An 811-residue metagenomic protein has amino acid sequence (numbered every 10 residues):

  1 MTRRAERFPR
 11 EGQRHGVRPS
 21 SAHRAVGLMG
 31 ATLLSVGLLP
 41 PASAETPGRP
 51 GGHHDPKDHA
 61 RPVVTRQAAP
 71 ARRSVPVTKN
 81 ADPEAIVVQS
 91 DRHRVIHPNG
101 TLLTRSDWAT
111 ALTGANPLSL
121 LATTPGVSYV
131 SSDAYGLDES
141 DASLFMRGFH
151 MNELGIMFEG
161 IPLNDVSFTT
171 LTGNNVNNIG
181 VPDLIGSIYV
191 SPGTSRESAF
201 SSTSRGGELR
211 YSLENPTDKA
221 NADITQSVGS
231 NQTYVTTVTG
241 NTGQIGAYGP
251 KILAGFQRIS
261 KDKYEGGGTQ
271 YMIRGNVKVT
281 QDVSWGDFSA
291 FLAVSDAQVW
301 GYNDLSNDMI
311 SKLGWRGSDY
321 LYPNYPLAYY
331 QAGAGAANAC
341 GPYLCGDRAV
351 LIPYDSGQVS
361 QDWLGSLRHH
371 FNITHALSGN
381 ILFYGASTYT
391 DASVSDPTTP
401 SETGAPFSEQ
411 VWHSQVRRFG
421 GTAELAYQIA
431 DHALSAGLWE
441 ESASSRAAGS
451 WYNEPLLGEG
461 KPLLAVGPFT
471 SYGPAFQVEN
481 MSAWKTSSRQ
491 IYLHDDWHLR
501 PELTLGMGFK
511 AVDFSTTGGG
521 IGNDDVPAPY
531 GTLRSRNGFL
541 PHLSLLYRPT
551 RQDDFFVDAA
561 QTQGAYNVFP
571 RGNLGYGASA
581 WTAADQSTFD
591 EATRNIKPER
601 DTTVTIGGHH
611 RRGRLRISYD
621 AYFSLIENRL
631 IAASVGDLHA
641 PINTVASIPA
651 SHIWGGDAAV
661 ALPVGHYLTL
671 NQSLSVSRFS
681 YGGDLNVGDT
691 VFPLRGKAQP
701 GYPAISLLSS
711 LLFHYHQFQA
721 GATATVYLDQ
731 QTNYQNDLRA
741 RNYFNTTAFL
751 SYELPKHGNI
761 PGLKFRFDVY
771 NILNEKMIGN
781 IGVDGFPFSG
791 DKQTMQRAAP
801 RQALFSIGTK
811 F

Functional and structural regions predicted by a protein language model:
E45, G665, Q672, K697-F811: Conserved C-terminal beta-signal and adjacent last beta-strands/turns of outer-membrane beta-barrel proteins
D58-A115, S143: N-terminal periplasmic "start-of-domain" segments of outer-membrane beta-barrel proteins
P62, S74, L163, T170 (+1 more regions): A beta-strand signature from Gram-negative outer-membrane beta-barrel systems, especially the internal plug domain
L118-N164, I179, G193: Extracytoplasmic beta-strand/coil segments of soluble accessory domains associated with Gram-negative outer-membrane
N221-D223, S227-S260, Y264-A334, D355-S378 (+3 more regions): Transmembrane beta-barrel wall of Gram-negative outer-membrane proteins
S378-Y384, T390-A392, R548, D554-F556 (+4 more regions): Membrane-embedded beta-barrel scaffold of Gram-negative outer-membrane proteins
V416-R418, Q428-E441, N480-I626, P663 (+1 more regions): Structural signature of Gram-negative outer-membrane beta-barrels, strongest in the C-terminal barrel of TonB-dependent
R500-P501, R616, A621-L630, T644-Y734 (+1 more regions): Gram-negative outer-membrane beta-barrel transporters
